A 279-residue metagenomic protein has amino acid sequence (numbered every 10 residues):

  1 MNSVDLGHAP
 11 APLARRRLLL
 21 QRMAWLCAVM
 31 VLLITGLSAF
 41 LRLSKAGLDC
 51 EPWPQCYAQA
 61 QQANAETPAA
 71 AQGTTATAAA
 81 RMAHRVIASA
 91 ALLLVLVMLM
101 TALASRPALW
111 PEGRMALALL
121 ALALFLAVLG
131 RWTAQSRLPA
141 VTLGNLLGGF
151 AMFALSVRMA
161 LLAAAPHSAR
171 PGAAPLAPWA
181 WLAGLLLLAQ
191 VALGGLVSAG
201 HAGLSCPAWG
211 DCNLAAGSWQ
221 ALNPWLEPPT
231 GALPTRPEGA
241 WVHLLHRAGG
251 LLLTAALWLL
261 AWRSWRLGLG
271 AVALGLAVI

Functional and structural regions predicted by a protein language model:
N2-I279: Polytopic transmembrane helical bundles with strong interfacial aromatic enrichment
